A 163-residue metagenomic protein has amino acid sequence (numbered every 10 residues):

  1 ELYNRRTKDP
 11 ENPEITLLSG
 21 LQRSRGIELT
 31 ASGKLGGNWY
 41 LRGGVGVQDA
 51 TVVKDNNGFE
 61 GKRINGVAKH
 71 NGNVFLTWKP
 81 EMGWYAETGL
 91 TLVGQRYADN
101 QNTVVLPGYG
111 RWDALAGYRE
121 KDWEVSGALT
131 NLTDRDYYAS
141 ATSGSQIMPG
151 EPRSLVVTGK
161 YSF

Functional and structural regions predicted by a protein language model:
E1-K8, Q48-D49, L92-Q95, T133: Active-site/binding-pocket entry motifs
E1-L18, I27-T30: Short intrinsically disordered, low-complexity coil segments enriched in acidic
L2-P10, V53-N57, G61, N100 (+1 more regions): Outer-membrane beta-barrel and related beta-rich outer-membrane complex signature in Gram-negative bacteria
N12, G20-S24, R63-K69, V104-Y109 (+1 more regions): Transmembrane beta-barrel outer-membrane domains
L17-N100, T158-S162: Gram-negative outer-membrane beta-barrel transporters
K34-G36, K79, P107, Y118 (+1 more regions): Surface-exposed coil/turn segments at beta-strand junctions on protein surfaces, enriched
L92-D99, G117-F163: C-terminal beta-signal and adjacent terminal beta-strands/loops of Gram-negative outer-membrane beta-barrel proteins
R111-L115: Short glycine-rich, acidic/polar surface loops and turns
